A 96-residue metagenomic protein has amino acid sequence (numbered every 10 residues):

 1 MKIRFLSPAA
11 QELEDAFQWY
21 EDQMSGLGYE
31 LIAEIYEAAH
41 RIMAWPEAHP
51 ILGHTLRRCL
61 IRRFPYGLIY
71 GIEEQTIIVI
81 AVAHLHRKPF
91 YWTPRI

Functional and structural regions predicted by a protein language model:
K2-L56, E73-T76, R95-I96: Basic, Lys/Arg-enriched alpha-helical interface segments
A10, Y36, Y66, L85-H86: Alpha-helix N-cap/helix-start and coil->helix boundary motif
Y29, G67, G71-I96: Enriched for short, Lys/Arg-rich terminal
R63: Short His-centered aromatic/hydrophobic patch
